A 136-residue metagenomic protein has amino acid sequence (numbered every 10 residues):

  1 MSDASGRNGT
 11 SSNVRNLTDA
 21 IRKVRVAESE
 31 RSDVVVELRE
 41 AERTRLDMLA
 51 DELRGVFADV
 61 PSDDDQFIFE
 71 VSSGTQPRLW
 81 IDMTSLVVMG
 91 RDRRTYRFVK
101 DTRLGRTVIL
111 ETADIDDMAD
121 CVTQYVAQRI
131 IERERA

Functional and structural regions predicted by a protein language model:
M1-G6, E134-A136: Eukaryotic intrinsically disordered, low-complexity regions
A4-T75: Negatively charged, low-complexity tracts enriched in Asp/Glu with abundant Ser/Thr
I68-R103, E111: N-terminal accessory interaction module
R94-R135: Extracytoplasmic/lumenal ectodomains and periplasmic regions of secretory and membrane proteins
